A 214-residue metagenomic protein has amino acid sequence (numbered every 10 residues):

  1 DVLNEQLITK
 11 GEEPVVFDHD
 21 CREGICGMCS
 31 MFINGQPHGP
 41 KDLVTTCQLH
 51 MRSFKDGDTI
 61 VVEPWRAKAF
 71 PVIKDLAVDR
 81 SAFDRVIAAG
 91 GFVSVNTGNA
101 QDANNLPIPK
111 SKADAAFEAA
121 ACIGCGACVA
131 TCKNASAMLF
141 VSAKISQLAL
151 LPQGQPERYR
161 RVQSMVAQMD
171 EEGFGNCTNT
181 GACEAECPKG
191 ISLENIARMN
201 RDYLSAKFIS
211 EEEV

Functional and structural regions predicted by a protein language model:
D1-E13, I60-V214: Ferredoxin-type iron-sulfur electron-transfer modules in oxidoreductases and energy-metabolism complexes
D1-N34: A basic, amphipathic helix-loop patch mediating RNA/tRNA/ribosome contacts
C26-A82: A generic, well-ordered mixed alpha/beta core segment in the N-terminal half of proteins
